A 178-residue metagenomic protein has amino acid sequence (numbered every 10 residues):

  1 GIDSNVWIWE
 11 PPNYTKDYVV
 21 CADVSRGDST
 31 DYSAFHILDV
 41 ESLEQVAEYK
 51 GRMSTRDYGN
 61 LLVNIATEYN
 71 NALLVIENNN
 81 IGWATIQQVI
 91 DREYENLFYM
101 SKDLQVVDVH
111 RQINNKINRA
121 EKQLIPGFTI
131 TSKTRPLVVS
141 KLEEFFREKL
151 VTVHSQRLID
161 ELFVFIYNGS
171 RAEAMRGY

Functional and structural regions predicted by a protein language model:
G1-Q112, S132, P136-S140, E144-Y178: RNase H-like, metal-dependent nuclease domains and their acidic two-metal-ion catalytic environment used
V109-P126: Surface-exposed intrinsically disordered loops and tails
I125-F128, F145: Structured lumen-facing ectodomains of secretory-pathway proteins
